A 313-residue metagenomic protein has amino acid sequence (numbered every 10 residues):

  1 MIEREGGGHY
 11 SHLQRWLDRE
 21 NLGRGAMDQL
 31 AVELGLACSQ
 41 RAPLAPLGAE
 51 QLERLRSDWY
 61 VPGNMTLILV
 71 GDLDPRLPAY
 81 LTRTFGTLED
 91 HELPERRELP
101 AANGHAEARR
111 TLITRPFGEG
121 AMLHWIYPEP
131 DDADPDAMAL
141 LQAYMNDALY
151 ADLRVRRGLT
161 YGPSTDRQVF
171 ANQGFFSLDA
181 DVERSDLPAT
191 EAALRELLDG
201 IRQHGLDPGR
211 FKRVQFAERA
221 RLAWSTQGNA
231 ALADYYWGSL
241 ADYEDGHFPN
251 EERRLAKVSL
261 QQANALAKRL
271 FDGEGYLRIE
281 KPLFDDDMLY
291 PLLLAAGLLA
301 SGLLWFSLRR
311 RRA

Functional and structural regions predicted by a protein language model:
M1-G7, C38-P43, N64-G71, Y127-D131 (+4 more regions): Second-shell loop/turn segments in exported
M1-H12, Q168-L222: M16/insulysin-pitrilysin zinc metalloprotease superfamily fold
M1-I2, L52-L55, L67-L69, W125 (+6 more regions): Buried hydrophobic packing residues in well-ordered domains
M1-L55, A101-N103, K212-A233: Acidic/histidine-enriched segments that form metal/cofactor-coordinating and catalytic pocket/exosite environments
N21-M65, S239-A267: Histidine-acidic residue clusters that define the catalytic metal-binding segment of zinc metallopeptidase domains
V61, T66-A121, E129, A300-W305: An aromatic/glycine/proline-enriched structural segment found at the starts of mature extracellular/organellar domains
T66-G71, G205, G209-A313: C-terminal regions of mature proteins
I126, Q142-V182: A structural supersecondary motif
